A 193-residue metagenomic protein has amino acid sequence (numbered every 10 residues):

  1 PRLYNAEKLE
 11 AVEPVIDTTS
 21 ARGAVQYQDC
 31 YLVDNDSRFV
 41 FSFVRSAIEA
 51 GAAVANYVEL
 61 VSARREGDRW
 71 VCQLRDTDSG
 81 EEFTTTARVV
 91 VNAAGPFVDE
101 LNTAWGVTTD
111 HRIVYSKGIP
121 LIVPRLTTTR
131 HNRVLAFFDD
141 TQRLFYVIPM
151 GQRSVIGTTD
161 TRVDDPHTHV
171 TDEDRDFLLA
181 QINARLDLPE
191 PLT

Functional and structural regions predicted by a protein language model:
P1-R45, E49-A50, A55, A63-D68 (+2 more regions): Flavin (FAD/FMN) cofactor-binding and adjacent substrate-gating region of FAD-dependent oxidoreductase domains
I48, Y57, T77-S79, Y115 (+1 more regions): Residues that act as N-cap/strand-start positions at coil-to-secondary-structure junctions
A52, V90-N92: Conserved catalytic-core segments centered on acid/base and nucleophilic motifs
R64-V90: Conserved beta-strand-loop-beta-strand element in the redox core of flavoprotein oxidoreductases
T84-T85, N92-T193: Active-site substrate-recognition segment that forms the wall of the catalytic cavity or substrate channel
